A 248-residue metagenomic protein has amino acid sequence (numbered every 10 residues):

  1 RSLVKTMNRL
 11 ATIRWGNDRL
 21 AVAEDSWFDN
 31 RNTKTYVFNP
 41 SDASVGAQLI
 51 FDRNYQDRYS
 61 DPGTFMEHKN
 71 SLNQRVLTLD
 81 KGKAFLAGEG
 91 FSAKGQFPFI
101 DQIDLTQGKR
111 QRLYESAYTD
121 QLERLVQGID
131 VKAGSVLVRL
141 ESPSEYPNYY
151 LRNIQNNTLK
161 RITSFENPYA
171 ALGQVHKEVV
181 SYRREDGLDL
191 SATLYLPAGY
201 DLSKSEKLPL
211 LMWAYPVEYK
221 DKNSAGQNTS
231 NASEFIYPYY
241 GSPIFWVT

Functional and structural regions predicted by a protein language model:
R1-P40, V45-G88, E115-L140, P168-S181 (+1 more regions): Conserved beta-propeller blade repeats
R14, F28, A43, L77 (+7 more regions): Generic structural signal for beta-strand residues in well-ordered domains
D29-F38, G46, A93-Q102, S144-L151 (+1 more regions): Structural motif
D29-N30, S44, Q56-Y59, A93 (+7 more regions): Flexible, glycine-rich phosphate/dinucleotide-binding loops and adjacent beta-alpha linkers at cofactor/substrate
P40-A43, D104-G108, I154-N157: Short loop/turn segments that connect beta-strands within beta-propeller blades
H68, A93, F235-I236: A conditional alpha-helix N-cap/helix-loop micro-motif detector
V126-T248: Serine-hydrolase catalytic core recognition
